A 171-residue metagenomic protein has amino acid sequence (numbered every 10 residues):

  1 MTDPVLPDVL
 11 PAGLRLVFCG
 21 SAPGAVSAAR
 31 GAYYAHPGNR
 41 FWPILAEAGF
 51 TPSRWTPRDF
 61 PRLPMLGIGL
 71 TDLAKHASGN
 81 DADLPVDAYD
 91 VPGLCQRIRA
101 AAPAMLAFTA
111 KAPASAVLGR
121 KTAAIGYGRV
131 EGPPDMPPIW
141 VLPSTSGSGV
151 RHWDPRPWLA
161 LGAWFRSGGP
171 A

Functional and structural regions predicted by a protein language model:
M1-R15, H36-P37, I44, N80-C95 (+1 more regions): C-terminal capping/extension of enzyme domains
V5-P11, R54-L63, R97: Short amphipathic alpha-helices and their capping/turn segments at secondary-structure boundaries
R15-S21: Short, hydrophobic/glycine-enriched beta-strand segments
A22-P23, A74-A77, P143-S146: Short, histidine-centered active-site or binding-site loop motifs used for metal coordination, general acid-base
V26-V86: Short, surface-exposed acidic-centric catalytic microdomains
S27-R30, S115-G119, R151-H152: Short glycine-/acidic-enriched loop or helix-start segments at secondary-structure transitions that form or flank
M65-T122: Internal catalytic-core helix/loop-beta-alpha segment that presents or stabilizes conserved functional determinants
